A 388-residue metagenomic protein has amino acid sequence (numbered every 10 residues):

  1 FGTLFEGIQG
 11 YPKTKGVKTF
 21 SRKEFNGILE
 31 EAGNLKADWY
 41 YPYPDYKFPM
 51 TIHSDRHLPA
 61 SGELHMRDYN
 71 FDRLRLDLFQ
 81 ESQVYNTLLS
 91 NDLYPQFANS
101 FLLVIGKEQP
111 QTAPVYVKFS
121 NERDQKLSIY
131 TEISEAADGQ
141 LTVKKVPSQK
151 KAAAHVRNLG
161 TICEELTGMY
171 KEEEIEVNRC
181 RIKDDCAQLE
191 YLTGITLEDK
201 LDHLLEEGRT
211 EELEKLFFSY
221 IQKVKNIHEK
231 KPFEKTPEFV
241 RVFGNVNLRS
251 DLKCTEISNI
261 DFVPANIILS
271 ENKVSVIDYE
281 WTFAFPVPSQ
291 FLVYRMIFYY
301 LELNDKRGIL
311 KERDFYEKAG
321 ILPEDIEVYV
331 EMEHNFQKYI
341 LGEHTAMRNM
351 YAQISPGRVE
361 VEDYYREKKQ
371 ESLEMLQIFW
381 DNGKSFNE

Functional and structural regions predicted by a protein language model:
G2-T14, R241-G308: Catalytic activation segment of kinase domains across protein kinase-like and atypical kinase folds
K15-Y41: Short alpha-helix
D38-L74: Conserved catalytic loop of SAM-dependent methyltransferase domains
Y69-L102: Conserved Class I S-adenosyl-L-methionine
K118-E165, K200: ATP-binding glycine-rich loop module of kinase domains
C163-E173: Structural motif at the C-terminus of the N-lobe alphaC helix and the adjacent alphaC-beta4 loop of the Hanks-type
E176-F243: Conserved structural core of kinase catalytic domains
I277-F379: C-lobe/activation-segment region of protein kinase-like
